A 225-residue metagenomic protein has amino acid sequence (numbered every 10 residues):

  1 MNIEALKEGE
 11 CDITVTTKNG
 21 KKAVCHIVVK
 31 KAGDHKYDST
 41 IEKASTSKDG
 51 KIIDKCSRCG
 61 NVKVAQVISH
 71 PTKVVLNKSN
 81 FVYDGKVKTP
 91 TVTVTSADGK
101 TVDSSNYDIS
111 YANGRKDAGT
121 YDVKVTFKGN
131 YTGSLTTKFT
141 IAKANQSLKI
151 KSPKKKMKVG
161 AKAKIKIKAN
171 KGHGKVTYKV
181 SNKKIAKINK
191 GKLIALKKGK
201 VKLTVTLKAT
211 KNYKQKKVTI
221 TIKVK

Functional and structural regions predicted by a protein language model:
M1, K88-P90, S96-Y111, N170-I185 (+1 more regions): Short flexible loop/turn segments that cap and initiate beta-strands
M1-E8, Y37-I53, K100-T132, I185-K202: Serine/threonine-rich, repeat-prone extracellular segments and beta-strand-based repeat modules of secreted/surface
I13, I27, H35, I52-C56 (+10 more regions): Extracellular/surface recognition and adhesion modules
T14-A23, K55-V64, N77, A97 (+3 more regions): Enriched for extracellular/lumenal, surface-exposed ectodomains of secreted and cell-surface proteins
I27-K31, V67-H70, F139-K143, I222-K225: Interdomain boundary/hinge segments at the C-termini of tandem beta-sandwich modules
K31-T72: Thrombospondin type-1
T40-E42, V75-S79, Y111-A112, I150-K154 (+2 more regions): Surface-exposed, proline-enriched loop/turn segments that connect beta strands in immunoglobulin-like
P71-K100, K143-K175: Solvent-exposed, low-complexity, repeat-rich "mucin-like" stalks and linkers
